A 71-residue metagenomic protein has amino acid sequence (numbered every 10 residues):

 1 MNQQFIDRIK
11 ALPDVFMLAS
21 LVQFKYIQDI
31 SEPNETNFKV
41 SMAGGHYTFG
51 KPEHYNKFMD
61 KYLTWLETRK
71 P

Functional and structural regions predicted by a protein language model:
M1-A19: Negatively charged, low-complexity tracts enriched in Asp/Glu with abundant Ser/Thr
K10-L12, S41, E53, P71: Small/flexible residues
L12-F16, F24, L66-K70: Short, flexible helical or helix-coil boundary motifs
L18-N56: Acidic, low-complexity, intrinsically disordered interaction modules
N56-P71: Mixed-charge, Lys/Arg-enriched low-complexity segments
